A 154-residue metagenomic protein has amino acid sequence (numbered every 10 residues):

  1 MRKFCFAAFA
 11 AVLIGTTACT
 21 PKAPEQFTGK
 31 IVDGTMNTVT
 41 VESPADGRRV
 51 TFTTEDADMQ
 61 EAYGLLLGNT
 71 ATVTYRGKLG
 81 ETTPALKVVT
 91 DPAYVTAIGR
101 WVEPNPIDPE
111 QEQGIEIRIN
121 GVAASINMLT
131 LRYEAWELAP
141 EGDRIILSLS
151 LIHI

Functional and structural regions predicted by a protein language model:
M1-F4: Positively charged n-region of N-terminal signal peptides that target proteins for export
A7-G15: Bacterial N-terminal signal peptides
C19-T40, Q60-I119, M128-L129, L149: Short, flexible, surface-exposed loop segments at domain boundaries
F27, R48-F52, Q113, R132-E134: Short beta-strand segments
R48-Y63: Beta-strand/loop nucleic-acid-binding surfaces
S125-S148: Central antiparallel beta-sheet cores of small beta-barrel/beta-sandwich binding domains
I152-I154: Conserved small/polar residues in nucleotide/adenosyl-binding loops
